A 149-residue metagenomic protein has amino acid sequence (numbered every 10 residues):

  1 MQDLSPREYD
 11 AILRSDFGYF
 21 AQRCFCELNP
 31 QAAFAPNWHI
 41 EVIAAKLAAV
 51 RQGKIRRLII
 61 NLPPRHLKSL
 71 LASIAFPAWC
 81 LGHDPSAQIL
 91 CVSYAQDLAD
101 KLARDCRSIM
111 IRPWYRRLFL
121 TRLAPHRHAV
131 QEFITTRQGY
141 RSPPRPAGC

Functional and structural regions predicted by a protein language model:
M1-I55: N-terminal accessory segments
A44-A48, L70-G82: Contiguous, well-ordered alpha-helical segments that form the cores/surfaces of helical PPI scaffolds
V50-R56, G82-A87: Short, solvent-exposed loop/edge-beta patches enriched in aromatic
K54-P77: Walker A/P-loop
R57-I59, Q88-L90, Y140: Residue-level preference for the first positions of well-ordered beta-strands
H66-A72, G82-Q88, S93: Alpha-helix boundary/capping segments in eukaryotic regulatory proteins
W79-Q88, I111-Y115: Post-Walker A helix-loop "phosphate-sensing" segment adjacent to the P-loop in P-loop NTPases
V92-A147: Conserved nucleotide-state-sensing and coupling region of NTP-binding domains
